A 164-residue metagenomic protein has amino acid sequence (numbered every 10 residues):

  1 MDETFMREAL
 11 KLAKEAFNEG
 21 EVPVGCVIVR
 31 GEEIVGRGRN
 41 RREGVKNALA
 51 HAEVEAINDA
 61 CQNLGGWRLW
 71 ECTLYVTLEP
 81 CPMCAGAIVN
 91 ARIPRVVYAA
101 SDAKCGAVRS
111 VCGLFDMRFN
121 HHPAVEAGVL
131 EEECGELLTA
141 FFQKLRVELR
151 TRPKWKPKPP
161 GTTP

Functional and structural regions predicted by a protein language model:
M1-E19, M83-P164: Zinc-dependent deaminase
G20-V24, W70: Short, basic and Ser/Thr-rich N-terminal targeting/leader segments
V24-E32: Short beta-strand scaffold segments in enzyme catalytic cores
C26, G65-G66, F115-M117: Short secondary-structure boundary/capping segments
R42-G44: A short acidic/small-residue loop/turn micro-motif
L49, V54, N58-A91, R95: Helix-adjacent hinge/juxtasegments
